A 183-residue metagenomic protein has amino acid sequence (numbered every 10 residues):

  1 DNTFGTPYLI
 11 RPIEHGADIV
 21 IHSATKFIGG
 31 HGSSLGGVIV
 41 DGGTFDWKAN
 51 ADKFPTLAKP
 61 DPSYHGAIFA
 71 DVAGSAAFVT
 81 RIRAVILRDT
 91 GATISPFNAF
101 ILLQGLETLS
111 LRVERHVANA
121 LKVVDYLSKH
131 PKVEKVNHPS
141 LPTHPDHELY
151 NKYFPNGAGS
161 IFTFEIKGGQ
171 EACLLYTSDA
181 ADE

Functional and structural regions predicted by a protein language model:
D1-K132, N137: Conserved PLP-enzyme active-site core in the AAT-like
T3, A24, E165-K167, A181: Anionic group-transfer/hydrolysis microenvironments
I28, G91, K152-F154, S178: Short Gly/Pro-enriched turn/cap motifs at secondary-structure boundaries
V40, T163-E165: Short hydrophobic/aromatic beta-strand micro-patches that form the beta-sheet surface supporting nucleotide- or nucleic
G105, P139, E165-K167: Structured loops at beta-to-helix junctions and adjacent beta-edge loops in soluble globular domains
L121, N137-F162: Conserved glycine-rich beta-strand-loop-beta hairpin in the small C-terminal domain of fold type I
G169-L174: Short, conserved charged micro-motifs
T177-E183: Conserved small/polar residues in nucleotide/adenosyl-binding loops
